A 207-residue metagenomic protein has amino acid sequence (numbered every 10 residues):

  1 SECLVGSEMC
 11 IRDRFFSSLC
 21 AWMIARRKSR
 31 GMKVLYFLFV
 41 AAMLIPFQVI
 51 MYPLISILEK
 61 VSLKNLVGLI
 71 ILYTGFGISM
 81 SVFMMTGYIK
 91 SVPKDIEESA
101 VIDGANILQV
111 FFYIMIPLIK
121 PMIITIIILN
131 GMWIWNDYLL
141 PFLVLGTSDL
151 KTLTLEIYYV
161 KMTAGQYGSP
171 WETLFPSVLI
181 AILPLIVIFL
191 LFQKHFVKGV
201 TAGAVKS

Functional and structural regions predicted by a protein language model:
S1, V5-E8, R12-S207: A structural signal for multi-pass alpha-helical bundles of membrane permease subunits that mediate small-molecule
